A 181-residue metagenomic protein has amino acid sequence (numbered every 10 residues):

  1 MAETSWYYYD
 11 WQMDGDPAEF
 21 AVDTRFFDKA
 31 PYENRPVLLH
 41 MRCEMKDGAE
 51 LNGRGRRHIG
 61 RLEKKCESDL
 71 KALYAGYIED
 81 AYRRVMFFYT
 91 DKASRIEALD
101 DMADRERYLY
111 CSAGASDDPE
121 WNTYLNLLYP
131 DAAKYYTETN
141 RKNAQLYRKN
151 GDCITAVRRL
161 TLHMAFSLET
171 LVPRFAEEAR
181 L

Functional and structural regions predicted by a protein language model:
M1-L181: Long, contiguous binding/interaction regions
